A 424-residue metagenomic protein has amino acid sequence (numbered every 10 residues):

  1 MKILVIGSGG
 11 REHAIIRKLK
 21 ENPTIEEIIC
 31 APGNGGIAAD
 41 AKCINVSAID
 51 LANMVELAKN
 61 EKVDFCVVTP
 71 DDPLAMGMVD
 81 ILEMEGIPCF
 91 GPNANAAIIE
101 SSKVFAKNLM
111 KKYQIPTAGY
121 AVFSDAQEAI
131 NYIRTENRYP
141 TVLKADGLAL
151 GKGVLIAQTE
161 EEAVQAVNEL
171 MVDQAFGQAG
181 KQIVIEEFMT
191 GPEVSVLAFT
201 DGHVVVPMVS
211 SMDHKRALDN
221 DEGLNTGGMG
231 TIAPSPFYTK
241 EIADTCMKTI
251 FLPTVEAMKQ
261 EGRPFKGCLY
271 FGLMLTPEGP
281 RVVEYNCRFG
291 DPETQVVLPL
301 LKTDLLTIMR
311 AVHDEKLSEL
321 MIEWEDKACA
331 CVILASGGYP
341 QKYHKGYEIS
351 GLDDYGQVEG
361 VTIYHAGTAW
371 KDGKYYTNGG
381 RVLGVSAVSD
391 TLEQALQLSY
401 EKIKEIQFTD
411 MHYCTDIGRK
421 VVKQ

Functional and structural regions predicted by a protein language model:
M1-A94: ATP-binding N-terminal substructure of ATP-dependent carboxylate-amine bond-forming enzymes
L4-V5, I99-Q182, M212, P236 (+1 more regions): Active-site nucleotide/adenylate-binding loops and adjacent lid/helix of ATP-dependent enzymes
E21, G36-A38, N60, F90 (+13 more regions): Solvent-exposed alpha-helices and their adjacent loops that cap or buttress functional pockets in soluble metabolic
A38-A41, V55-E56, I98-V104, L218-N220 (+1 more regions): Short, charged, surface-exposed secondary-structure boundary motifs
V154-T294: Internal nucleotide-binding/catalytic subdomain
M247-L269, N286-V358, K371: Active-site "cap" helix and flanking loop/linker of ATP-utilizing ligase/carboxylase catalytic domains
A369-K371, Y376-Q424: Generic C-terminus detector
